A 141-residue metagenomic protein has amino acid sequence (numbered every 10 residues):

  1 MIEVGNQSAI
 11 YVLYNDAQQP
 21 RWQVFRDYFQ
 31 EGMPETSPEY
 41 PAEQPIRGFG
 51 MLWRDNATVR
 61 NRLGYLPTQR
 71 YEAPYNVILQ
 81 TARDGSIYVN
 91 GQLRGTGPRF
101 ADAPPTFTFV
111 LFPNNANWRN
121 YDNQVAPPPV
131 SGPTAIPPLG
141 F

Functional and structural regions predicted by a protein language model:
M1-F141: Extended, compositionally biased repeat/scaffold regions that form elongated interaction surfaces
